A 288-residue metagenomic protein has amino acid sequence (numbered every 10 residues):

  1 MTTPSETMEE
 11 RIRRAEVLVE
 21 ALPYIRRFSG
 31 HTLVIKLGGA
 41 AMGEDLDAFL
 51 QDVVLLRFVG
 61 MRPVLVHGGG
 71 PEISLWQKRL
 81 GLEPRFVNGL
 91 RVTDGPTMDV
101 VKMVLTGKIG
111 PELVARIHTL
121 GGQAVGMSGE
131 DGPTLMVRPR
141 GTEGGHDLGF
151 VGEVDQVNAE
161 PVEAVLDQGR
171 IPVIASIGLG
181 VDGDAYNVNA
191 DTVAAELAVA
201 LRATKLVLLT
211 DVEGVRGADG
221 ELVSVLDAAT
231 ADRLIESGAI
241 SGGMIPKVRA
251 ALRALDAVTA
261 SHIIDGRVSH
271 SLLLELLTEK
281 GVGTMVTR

Functional and structural regions predicted by a protein language model:
M1-R267, L276, K280, T287-R288: Nucleotide/pyrophosphate-binding catalytic subdomain
L273: Conserved N-terminal glycine/acidic-rich loop preference
